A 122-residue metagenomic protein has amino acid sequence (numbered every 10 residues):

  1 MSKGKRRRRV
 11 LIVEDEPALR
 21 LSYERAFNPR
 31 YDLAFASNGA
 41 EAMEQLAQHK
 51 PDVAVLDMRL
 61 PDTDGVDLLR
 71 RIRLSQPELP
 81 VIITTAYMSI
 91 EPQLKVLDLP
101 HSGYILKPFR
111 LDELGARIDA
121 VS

Functional and structural regions predicted by a protein language model:
E16-A34: Two-component/phosphorelay signaling modules centered on CheY-like receiver
F35-V53, L74: Acidic, metal-coordinating helix/loop segments flanking the phosphotransfer/catalytic sites of two-component signaling
N38, D64-D67: Acidic catalytic/metal-coordinating carboxylates
E44, V66-P77: Short amphipathic alpha-helix used as the core "switch/output" element in two-component signaling
D67, M88-Y104: Alpha4 helix (beta4-alpha4-beta5 surface) of REC/receiver domains from two-component response regulators
E91, F109-D119: C-terminal output helix
